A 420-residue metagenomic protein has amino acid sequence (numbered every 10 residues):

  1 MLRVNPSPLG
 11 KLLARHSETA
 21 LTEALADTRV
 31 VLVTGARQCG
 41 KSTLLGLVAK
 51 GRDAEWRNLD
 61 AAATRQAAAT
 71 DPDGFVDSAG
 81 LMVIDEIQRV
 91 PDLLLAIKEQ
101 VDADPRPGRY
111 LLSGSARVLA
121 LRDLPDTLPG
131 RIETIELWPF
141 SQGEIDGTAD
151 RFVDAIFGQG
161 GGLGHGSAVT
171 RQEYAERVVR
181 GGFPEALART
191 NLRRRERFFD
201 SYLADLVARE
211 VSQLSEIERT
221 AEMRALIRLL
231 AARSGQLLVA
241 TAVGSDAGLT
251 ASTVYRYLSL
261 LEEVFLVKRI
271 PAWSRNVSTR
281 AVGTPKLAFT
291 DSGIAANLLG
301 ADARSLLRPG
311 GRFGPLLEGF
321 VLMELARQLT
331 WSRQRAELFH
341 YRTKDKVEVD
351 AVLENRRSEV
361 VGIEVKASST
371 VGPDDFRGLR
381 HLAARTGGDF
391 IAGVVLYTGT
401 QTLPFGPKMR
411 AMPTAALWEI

Functional and structural regions predicted by a protein language model:
M1-T22: N-terminal pre-Walker A segment at the start of P-loop NTPase domains
L2-N5, R122-A232, Q236: Interdomain motor-coupling "hinge/lid" segment immediately C-terminal to the ATP-binding subdomain of NTP-driven enzymes
N5-P6, L187-V360: Accessory nucleic acid-recognition modules appended to NTPase machines
V33: Hydrophobic anchor at the beta1->P-loop junction of P-loop NTPases
K41-S42: Conserved lysine of the Walker
L94-L112, A116-V118, P125-T127: Conserved catalytic/switch belt of AAA+ P-loop NTPases
T398-I420: Domain-level recognition of nuclease-like catalytic cores that cleave nucleotide substrates
